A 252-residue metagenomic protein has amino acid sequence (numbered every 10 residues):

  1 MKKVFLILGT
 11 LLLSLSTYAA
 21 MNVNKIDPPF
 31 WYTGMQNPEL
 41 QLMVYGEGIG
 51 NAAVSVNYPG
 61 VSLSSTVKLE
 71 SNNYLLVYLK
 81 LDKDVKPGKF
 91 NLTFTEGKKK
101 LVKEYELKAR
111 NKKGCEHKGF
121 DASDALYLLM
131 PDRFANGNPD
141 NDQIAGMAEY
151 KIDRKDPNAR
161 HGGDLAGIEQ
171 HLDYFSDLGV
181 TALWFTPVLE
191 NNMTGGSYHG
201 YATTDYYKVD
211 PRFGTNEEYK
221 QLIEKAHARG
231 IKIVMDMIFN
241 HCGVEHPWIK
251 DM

Functional and structural regions predicted by a protein language model:
M1-V4: Positively charged n-region of N-terminal signal peptides that target proteins for export
I7-S16: Bacterial N-terminal signal peptides
L15-A19, Q221, D251-M252: Short, intrinsically disordered, charge-balanced linker/junction segments flanking boundaries in proteins
A19-N51, K103, L107-K113, H117: Beta-strand/beta-sandwich contexts
Q36-K98: Immunoglobulin-like IPT/TIG beta-sandwich domains and homologous Ig-like subdomains
K98-K232, C242, P247-K250: N-terminal structural segment of carbohydrate-active enzymes
I238-N240: Catalytic metal-binding/acid-base residues of hydrolase active sites
